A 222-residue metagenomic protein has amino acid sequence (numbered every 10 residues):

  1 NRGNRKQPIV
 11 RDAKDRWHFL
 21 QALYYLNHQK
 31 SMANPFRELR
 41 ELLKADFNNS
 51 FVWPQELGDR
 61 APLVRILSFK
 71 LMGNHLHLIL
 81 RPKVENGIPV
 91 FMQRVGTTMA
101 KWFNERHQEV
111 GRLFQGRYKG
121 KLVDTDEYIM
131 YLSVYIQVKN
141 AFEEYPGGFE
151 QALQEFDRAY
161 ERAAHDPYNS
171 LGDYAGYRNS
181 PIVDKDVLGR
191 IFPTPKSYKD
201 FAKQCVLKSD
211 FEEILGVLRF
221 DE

Functional and structural regions predicted by a protein language model:
N1-N169, Y174-I182, G189-E222: Short catalytic/metal-binding and nucleic-acid-binding patches
